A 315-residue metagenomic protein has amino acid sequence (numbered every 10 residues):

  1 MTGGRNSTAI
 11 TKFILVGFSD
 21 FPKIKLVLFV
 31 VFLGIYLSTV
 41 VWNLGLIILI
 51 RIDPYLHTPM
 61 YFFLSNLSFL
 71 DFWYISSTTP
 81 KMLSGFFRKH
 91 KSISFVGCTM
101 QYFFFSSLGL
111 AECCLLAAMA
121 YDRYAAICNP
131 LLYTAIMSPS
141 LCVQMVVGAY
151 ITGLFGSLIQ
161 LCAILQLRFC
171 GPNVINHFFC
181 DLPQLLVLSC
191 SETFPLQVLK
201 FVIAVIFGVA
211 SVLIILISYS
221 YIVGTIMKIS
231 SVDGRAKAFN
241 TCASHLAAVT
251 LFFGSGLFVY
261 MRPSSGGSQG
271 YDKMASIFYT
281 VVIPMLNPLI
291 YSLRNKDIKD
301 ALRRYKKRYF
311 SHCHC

Functional and structural regions predicted by a protein language model:
M1-C315: Transmembrane helical core of 7TM receptor-like proteins
